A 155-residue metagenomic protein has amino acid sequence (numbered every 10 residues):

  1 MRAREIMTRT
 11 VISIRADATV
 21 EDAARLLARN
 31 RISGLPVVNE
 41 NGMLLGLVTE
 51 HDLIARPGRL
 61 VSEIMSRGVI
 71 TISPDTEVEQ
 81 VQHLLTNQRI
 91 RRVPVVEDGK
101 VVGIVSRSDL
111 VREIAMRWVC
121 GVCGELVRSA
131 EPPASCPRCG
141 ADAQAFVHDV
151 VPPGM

Functional and structural regions predicted by a protein language model:
M1-M155: Tandem CBS (Cystathionine beta-synthase) repeat/Bateman regulatory domains
